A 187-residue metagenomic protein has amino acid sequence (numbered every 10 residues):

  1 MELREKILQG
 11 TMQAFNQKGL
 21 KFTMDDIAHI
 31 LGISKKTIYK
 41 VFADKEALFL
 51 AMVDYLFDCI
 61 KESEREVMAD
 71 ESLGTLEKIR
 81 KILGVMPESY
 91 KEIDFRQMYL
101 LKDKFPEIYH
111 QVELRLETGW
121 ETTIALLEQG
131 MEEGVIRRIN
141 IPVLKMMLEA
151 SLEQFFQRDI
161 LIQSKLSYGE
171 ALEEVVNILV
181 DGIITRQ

Functional and structural regions predicted by a protein language model:
M1-E5, M24, E46, L50 (+9 more regions): Short, structured helix-loop boundary elements
K6, G10, A14-A47, A51: Helix-turn-helix
A51, R65-E92, K145-L148: Hydrophobic alpha-helical connector segments
D54-K61: Short, basic, alpha-helical segments at the C-terminal edge of helix-turn-helix-like DNA-binding modules
V67, E71, I93, Q97-L101 (+2 more regions): Secondary-structure edge/capping motif, primarily at the C-terminal ends of alpha-helices and the immediately following
E77, K81, A125-Q129, E133 (+1 more regions): C-terminal peripheral helix-coil segments that are non-catalytic and often amphipathic
P87-I124, E133: Short secondary-structure transition hinges
F105, E117-L148, L152, I162 (+1 more regions): Hydrophobic alpha-helical bundle segments that form small-molecule/ligand-binding pockets
